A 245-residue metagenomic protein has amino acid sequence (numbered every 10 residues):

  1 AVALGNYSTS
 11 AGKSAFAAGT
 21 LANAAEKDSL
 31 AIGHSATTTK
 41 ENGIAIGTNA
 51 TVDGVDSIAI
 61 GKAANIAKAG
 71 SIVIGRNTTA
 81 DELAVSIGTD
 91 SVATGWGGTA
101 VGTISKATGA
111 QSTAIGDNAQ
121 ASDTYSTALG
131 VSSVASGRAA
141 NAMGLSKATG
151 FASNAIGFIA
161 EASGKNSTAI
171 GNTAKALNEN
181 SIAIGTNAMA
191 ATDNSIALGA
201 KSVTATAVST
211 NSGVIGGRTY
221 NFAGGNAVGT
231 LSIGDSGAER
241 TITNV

Functional and structural regions predicted by a protein language model:
A1-V245: Glycine- and small/polar-enriched repetitive beta-structure motifs of secreted/surface proteins
